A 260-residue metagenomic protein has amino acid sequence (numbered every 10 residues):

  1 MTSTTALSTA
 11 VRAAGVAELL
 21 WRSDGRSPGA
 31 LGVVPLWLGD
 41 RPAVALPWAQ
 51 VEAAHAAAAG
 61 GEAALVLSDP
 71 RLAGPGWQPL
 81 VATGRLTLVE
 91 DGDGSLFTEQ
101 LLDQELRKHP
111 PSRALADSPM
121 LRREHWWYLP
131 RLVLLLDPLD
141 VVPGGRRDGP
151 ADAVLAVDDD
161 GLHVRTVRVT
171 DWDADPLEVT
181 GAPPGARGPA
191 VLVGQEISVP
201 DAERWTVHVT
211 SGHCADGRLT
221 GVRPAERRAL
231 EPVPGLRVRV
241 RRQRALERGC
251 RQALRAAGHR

Functional and structural regions predicted by a protein language model:
M1-R260: Binding-site signature for planar aromatic cofactors or substrates
